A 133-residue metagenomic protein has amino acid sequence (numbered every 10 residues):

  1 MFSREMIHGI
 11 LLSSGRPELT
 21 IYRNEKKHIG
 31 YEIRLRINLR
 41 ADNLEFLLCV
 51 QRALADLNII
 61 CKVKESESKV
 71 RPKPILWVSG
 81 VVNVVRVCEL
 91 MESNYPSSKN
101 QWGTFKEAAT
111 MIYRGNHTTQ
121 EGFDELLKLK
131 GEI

Functional and structural regions predicted by a protein language model:
M1-I133: Internal intein/HINT superfamily modules and their associated LAGLIDADG
